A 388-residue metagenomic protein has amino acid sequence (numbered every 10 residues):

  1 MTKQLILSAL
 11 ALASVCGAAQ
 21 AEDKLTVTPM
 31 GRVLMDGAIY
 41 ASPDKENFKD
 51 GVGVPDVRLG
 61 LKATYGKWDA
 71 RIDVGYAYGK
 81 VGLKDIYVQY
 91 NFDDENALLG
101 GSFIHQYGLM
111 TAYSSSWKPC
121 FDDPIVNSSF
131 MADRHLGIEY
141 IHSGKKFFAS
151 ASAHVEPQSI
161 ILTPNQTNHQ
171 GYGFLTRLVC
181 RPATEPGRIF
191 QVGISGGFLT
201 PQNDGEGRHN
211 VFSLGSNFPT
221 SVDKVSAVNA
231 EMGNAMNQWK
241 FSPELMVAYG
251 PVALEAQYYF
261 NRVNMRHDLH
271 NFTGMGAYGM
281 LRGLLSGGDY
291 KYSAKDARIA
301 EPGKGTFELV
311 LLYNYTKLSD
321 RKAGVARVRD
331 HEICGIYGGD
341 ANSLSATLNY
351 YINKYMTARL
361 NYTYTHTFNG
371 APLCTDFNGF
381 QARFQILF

Functional and structural regions predicted by a protein language model:
M1-K24: Cleavable N-terminal export/targeting peptides
T2, G171-L178, T184-D204, N234-R266: Domain-scale selection of a single, long terminal region that carries the protein's primary operational module
A21-T26, C374-D376: Extreme N-terminus of proteins, especially the signal/transit-peptide cleavage junction and the first residues
D23-S42, E46-Q202, M275, G283-P302 (+2 more regions): Outer membrane beta-barrel
K45-E46, G207-F388: Outer-membrane beta-barrel pore domains
